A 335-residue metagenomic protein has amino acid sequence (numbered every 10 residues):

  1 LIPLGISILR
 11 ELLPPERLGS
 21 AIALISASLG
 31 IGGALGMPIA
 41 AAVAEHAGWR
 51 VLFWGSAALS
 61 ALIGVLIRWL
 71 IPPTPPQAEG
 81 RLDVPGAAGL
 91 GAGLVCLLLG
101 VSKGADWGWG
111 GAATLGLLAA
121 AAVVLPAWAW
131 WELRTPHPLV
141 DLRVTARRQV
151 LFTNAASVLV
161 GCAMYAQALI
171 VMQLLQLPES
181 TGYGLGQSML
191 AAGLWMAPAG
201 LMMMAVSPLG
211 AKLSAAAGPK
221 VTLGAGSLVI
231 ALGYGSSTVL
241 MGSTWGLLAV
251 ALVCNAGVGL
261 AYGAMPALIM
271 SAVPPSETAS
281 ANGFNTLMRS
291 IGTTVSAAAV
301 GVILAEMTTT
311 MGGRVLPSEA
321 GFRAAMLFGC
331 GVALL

Functional and structural regions predicted by a protein language model:
L1-P85, A112: Helix-loop-helix hairpins in multi-pass membrane proteins, especially solute transporters
P3, L24, L29-A41, L94 (+3 more regions): Glycine/proline-centered helix-kink
G5, H46-A47, G55-S56, P85 (+4 more regions): 12-transmembrane solute porter fold
E11, E16, G64-G91, W109-G110 (+3 more regions): Flexible interhelical linker loops that connect adjacent transmembrane helices in multi-pass membrane transporters
A57-P76, G91-K103, A120-T135: C-terminal membrane-cytosol helix-exit motif in multi-pass small-molecule transporters
G91, V95-G100, G104, C162-L174: Short helix-kink/termination motifs in transmembrane helices of multi-pass secondary transporters
G100-A112, E319-A320: Membrane-interfacial helix-loop-helix junctions in multi-pass membrane proteins
G313-V315: Interfacial non-cytosolic loop connecting adjacent transmembrane helices
